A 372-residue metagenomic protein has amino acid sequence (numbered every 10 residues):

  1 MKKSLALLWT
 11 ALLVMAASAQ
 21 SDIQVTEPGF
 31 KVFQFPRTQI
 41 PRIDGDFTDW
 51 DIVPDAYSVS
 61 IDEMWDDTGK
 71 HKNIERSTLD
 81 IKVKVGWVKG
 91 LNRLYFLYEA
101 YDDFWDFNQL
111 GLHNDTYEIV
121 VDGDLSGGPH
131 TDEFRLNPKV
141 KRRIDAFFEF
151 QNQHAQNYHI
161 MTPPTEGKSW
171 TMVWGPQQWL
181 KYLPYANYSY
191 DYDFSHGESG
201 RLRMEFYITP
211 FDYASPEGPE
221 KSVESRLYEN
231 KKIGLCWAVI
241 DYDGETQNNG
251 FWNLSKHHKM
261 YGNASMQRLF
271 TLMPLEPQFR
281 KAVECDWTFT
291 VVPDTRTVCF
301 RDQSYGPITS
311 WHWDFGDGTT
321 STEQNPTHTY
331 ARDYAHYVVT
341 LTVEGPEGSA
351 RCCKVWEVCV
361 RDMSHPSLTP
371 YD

Functional and structural regions predicted by a protein language model:
M1-T26: Bacterial Sec-dependent N-terminal signal peptides
K2, L8, G244, V338-T340 (+1 more regions): A detector of low-complexity, intrinsically disordered, Ser/Thr/Gly/Pro/Ala-rich segments
S4-L5, G86, T327, W356: Residue-level detector of intrinsically disordered/flexible regions characterized by low predicted structural confidence
L12, P54-D55, V59, G345 (+1 more regions): Residue-level detector of alpha-helical segments with a strong bias toward transmembrane helices and their helix-loop
L13, T38-Q39, L112, S310-H312: N-terminal hydrophobic or amphipathic segments with adjacent small-residue motifs that include Sec signal peptides
Q20-F289, H365-L368: Structural preference for beta-rich elements and adjacent junctions enriched in aromatics
P277-D372: Extracellular/lumenal mature domains of secreted and surface-exposed proteins
